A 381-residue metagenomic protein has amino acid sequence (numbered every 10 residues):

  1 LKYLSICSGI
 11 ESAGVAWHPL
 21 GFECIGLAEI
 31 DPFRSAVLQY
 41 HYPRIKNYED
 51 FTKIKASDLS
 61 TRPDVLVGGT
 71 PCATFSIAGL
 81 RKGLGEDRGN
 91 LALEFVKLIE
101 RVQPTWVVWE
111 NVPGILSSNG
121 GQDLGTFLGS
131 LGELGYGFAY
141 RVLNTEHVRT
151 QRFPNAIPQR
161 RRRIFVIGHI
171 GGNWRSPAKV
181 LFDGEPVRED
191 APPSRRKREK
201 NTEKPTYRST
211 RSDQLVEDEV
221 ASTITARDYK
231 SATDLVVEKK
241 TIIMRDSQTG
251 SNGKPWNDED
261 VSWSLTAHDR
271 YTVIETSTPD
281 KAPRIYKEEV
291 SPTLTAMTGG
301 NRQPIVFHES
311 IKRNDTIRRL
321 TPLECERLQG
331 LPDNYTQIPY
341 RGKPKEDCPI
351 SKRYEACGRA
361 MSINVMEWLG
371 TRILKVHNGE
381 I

Functional and structural regions predicted by a protein language model:
Y3-S5, E29: Class I SAM-dependent methyltransferase core
I6-I10: Class I SAM-dependent methyltransferase "Motif I" SAM/SAH-binding loop
S12-E23, H41: A short, Lys/Arg-enriched amphipathic alpha-helix followed by its capping loop at the start of a domain
A28-P32, E110-N111: Conserved acidic E/D residue at the C-terminus of a beta-strand in Rossmann-like folds
P32-V37, L91: Conserved short alpha-helix immediately C-terminal to the canonical SAM/SAH-binding motif I of Rossmann-like
A36-S60: S-adenosyl-L-methionine
I54-V65, A73-G299, F307-S310, I317-R318: Class I S-adenosyl-L-methionine
I350-Y354: Catalytic phosphate/metal-binding cores of nucleic-acid and nucleotide-processing enzymes, i.e., regions that mediate
